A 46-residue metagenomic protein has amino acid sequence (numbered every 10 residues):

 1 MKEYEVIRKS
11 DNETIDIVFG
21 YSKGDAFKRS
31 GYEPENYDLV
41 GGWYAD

Functional and structural regions predicted by a protein language model:
M1-E13: Short aromatic-glycine-(Arg/Gly/Cys) micro-motifs in beta-strand/loop hairpins
Y4, G24-D25: General helical secondary-structure elements
N12-S22, G41: A short, exposed loop/beta-hairpin motif centered on an aromatic-Gly-Thr core
G31-D46: Short, mixed-charge low-complexity intrinsically disordered segments
